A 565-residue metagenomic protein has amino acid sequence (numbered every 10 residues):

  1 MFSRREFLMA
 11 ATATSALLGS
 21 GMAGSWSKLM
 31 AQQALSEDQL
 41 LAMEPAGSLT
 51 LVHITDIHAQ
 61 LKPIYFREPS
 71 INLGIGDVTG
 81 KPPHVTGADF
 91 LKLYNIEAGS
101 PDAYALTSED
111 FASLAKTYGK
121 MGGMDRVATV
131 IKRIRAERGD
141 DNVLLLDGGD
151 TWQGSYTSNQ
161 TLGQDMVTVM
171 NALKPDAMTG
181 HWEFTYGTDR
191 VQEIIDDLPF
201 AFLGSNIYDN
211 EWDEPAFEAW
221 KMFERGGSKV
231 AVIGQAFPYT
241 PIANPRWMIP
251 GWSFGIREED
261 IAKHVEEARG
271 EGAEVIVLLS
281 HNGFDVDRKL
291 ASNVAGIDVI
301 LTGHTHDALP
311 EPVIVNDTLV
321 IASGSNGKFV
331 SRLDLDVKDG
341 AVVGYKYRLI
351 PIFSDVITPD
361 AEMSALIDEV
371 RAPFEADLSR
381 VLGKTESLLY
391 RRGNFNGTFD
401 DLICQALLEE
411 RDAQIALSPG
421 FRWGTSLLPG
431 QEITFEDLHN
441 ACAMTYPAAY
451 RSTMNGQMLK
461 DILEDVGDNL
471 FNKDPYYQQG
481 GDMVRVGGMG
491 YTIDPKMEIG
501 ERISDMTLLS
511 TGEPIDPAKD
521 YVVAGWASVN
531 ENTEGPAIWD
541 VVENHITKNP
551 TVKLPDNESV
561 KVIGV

Functional and structural regions predicted by a protein language model:
M1-F2: Secretory targeting signals
R5: Residues within the helices of the helix-turn-helix
L8-R332, V337, G397-C404, L417 (+1 more regions): N-terminal catalytic scaffold of extracellular/periplasmic and nuclease hydrolases that process anionic headgroups
E37-K120, M124-V130, A136, I249 (+2 more regions): Catalytic centers of hydrolytic enzymes
